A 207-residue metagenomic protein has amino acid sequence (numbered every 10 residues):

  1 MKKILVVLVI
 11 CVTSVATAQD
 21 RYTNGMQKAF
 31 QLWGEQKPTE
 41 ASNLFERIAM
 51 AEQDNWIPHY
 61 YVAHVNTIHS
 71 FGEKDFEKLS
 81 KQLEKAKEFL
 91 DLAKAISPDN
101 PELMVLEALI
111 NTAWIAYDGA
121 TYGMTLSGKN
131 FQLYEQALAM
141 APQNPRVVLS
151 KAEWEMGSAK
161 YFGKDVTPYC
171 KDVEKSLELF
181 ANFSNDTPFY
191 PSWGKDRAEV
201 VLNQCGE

Functional and structural regions predicted by a protein language model:
M1-G25: Bacterial Sec-dependent N-terminal signal peptides
D20-K28, A51-E73, D99-D118, N144-A159 (+1 more regions): Amphipathic alpha-helical repeat scaffolds of TPR domains
Q27-W56: N-terminal targeting signals for Sec/Tat export/insertion, comprising classic cleavable signal peptides
A29-W33, S70-Q82, W114-L126, S158-P168: Short coil/turn connectors between adjacent alpha-helices in alpha-solenoid helical repeat scaffolds
I48, A93, Q136-A137, S176: Canonical positions in the second alpha-helix
K81-E88, M124-E135, P145, D165-S184: TPR/TPR-like (Sel1-like) alpha-helical repeat modules
Y122, S127-K160: A contiguous pocket-lining binding segment that forms or flanks enzyme active sites
